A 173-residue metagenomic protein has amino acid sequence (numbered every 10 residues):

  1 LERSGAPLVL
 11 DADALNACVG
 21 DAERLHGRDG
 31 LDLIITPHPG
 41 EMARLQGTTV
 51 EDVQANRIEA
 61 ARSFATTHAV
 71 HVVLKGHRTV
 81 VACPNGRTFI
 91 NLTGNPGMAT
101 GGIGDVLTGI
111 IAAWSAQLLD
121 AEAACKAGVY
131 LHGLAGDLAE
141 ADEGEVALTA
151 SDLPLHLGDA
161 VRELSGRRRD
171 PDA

Functional and structural regions predicted by a protein language model:
L1-T93, R162-A173: Glycine-rich phosphate/dinucleotide-binding loop and adjoining beta-alpha-beta core of small-molecule
L10, V72, I90-T93, G97-G101 (+2 more regions): Short glycine- and Lys/Arg-enriched binding-loop motifs that mark or flank ligand-binding interfaces
A12, T36, A55-I58, G101-G104 (+2 more regions): Electropositive phosphate-/nucleotide-binding environments in soluble metabolic enzymes
R44, T100-L131: Short, small-residue alpha-helix embedded
L45-Q46, L92-M98, T108, A112 (+1 more regions): Short beta-alpha connecting loops at secondary-structure transitions that line or flank enzyme active sites
T48-N56, L118-K126, G144-L148: Short, charged, surface-exposed loops that flank catalytic or proteolytic processing sites
R57-A65, A121-A135, A150-G158: Short, well-structured alpha-helical segments that form the helix of a local strand-helix-strand
L134-A173: Charged C-terminal helix
